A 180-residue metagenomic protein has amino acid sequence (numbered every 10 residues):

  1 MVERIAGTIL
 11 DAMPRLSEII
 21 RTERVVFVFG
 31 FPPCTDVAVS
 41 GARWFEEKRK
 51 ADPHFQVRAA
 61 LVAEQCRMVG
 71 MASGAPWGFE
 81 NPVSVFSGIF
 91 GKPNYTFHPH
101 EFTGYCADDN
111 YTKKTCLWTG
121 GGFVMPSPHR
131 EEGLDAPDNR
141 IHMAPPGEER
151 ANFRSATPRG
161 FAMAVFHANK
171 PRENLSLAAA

Functional and structural regions predicted by a protein language model:
V2, V26: Conserved acidic residues
I5: General small-molecule cofactor/ligand-binding pocket signal
T8, A12-R24, C34-A178: Class I S-adenosyl-L-methionine
F29: A conserved beta-strand element that flanks and buttresses the S-adenosyl-L-methionine
